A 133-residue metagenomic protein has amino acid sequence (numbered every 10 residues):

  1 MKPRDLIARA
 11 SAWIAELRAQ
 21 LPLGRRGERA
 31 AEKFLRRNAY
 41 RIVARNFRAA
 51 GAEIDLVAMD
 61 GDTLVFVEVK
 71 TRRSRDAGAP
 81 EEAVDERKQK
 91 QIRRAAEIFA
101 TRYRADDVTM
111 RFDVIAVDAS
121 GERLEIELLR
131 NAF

Functional and structural regions predicted by a protein language model:
M1-R45: Acidic-basic catalytic patches of nuclease active cores, encompassing PD-(D/E)XK and other metal-cofactor nuclease
D5, R102-F133: Domain-level recognition of nuclease-like catalytic cores that cleave nucleotide substrates
L35, I54-G78, V84-E86, I92: Conserved catalytic cores of phosphodiester-cleaving nucleases, focusing on short active-site segments
N38-A39, A50-I54, M110: Short beta-strand or tight-loop elements that sit immediately N-terminal to catalytic metal-binding acidic residues
R45-R48, I54, V114-D118: Short, solvent-exposed loop/turn elements at beta->coil junctions and helix N-caps that rim active or binding pockets
G51, D62-F66, T109, I126: Structural motif
A79-E82, R94, I98-M110: Non-DNA-binding regulatory cores of transcription-related proteins, predominantly C-terminal effector-binding
